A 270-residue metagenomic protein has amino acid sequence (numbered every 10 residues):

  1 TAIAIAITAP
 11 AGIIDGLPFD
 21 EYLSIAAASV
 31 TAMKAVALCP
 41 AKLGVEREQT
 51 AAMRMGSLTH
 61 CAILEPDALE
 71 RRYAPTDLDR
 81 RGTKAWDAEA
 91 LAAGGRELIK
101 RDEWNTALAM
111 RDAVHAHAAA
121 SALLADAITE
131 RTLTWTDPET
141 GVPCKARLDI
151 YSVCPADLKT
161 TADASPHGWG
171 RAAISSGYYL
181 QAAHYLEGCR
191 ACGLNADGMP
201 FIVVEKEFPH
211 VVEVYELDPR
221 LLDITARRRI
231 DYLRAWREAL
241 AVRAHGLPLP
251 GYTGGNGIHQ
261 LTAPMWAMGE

Functional and structural regions predicted by a protein language model:
T1-K145, P250-T253: Metal-dependent nuclease catalytic cores that hydrolyze phosphodiester bonds in DNA/RNA, characterized by
R47-E48, A92-I99, P166-S176, D218-L221: Short histidine-centered catalytic/ligand-binding loop motif
L58, L180-E187: Short amphipathic alpha-helical face segments that pack within enzyme cores and frequently flank/anchor catalytic
H117-A125, S152-D157, R190-D197: Secondary-structure boundary elements
T129, A146-R171: Conserved catalytic cores of phosphodiester-cleaving nucleases, focusing on short active-site segments
T132-T134, K159-D163, V204-K206: Histidine- and/or cysteine-centered catalytic micro-motif in compact active-site loops
T136-R147, A162-D163, G254-E270: Glycosyltransferase-associated regions of secretory-pathway enzymes, highlighting luminal stem/catalytic domains
H184-E270: Metal-dependent nuclease catalytic regions and adjoining charged, substrate-binding loops involved in nucleic-acid end
